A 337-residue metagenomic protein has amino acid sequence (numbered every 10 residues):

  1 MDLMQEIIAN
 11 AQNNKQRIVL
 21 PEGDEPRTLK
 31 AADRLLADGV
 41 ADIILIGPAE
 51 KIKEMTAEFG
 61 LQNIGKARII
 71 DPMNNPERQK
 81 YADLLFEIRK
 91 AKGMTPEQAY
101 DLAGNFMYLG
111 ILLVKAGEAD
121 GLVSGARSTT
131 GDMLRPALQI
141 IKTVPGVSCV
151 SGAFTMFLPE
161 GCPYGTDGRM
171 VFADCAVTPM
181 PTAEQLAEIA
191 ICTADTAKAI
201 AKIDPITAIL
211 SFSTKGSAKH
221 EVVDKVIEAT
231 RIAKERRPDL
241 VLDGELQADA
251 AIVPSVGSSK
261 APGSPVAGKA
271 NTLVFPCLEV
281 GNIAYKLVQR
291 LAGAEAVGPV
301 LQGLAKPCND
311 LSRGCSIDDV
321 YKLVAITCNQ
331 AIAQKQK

Functional and structural regions predicted by a protein language model:
M1-A267, T272-K337: Anion-binding alpha/beta catalytic cores of soluble intermediary-metabolism enzymes, centered on
